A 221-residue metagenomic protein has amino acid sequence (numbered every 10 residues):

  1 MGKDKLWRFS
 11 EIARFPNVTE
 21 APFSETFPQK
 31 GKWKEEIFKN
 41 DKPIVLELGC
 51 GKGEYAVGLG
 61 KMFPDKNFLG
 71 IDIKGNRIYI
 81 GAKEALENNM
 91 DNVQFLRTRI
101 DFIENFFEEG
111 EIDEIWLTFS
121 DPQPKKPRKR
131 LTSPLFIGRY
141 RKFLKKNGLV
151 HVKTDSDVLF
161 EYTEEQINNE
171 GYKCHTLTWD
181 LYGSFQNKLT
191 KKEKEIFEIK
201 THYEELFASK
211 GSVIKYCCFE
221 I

Functional and structural regions predicted by a protein language model:
M1-I44, E54-K61: S-adenosyl-L-methionine
G49-G51: Class I SAM-dependent methyltransferase "Motif I" SAM/SAH-binding loop
K74: Conserved SAM/SAH-binding beta-strand->alpha-helix loop
A82-E109: S-adenosyl-L-methionine
D113-L131: A short SAM/SAH-binding and catalytic strip from SAM-dependent methyltransferases
T132-K146: A short glycine-rich, Lys/Arg-flanked "PGG" loop and its adjoining helix->strand segment in the class I
N147-T154: Conserved beta-strand signature within the Rossmann-like core of class I S-adenosyl-L-methionine
E165, E170-I221: Class I S-adenosyl-L-methionine
